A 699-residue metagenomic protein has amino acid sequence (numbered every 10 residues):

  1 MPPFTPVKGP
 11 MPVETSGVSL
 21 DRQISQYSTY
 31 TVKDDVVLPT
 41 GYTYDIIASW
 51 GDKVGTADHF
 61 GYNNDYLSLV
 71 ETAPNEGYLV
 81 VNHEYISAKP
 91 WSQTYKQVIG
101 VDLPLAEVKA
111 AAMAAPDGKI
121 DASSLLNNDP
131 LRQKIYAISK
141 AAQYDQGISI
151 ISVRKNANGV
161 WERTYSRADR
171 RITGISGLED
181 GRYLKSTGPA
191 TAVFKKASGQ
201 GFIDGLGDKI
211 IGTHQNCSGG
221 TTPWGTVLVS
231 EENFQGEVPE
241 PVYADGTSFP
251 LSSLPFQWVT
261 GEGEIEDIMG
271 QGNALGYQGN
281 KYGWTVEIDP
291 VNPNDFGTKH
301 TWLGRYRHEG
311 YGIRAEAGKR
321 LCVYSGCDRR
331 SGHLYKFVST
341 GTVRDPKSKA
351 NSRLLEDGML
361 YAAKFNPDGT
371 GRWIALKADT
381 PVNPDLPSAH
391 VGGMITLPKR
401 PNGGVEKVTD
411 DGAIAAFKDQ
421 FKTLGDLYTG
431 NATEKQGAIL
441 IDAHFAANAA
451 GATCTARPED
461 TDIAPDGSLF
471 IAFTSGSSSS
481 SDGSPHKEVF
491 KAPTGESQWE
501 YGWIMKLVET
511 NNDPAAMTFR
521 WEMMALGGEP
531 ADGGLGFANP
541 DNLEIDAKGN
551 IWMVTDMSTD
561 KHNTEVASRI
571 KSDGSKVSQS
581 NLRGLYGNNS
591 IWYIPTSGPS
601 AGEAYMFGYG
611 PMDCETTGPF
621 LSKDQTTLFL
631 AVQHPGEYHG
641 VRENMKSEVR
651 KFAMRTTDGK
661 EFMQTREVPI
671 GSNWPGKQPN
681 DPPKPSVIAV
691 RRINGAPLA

Functional and structural regions predicted by a protein language model:
P2-A699: Conserved small-residue
